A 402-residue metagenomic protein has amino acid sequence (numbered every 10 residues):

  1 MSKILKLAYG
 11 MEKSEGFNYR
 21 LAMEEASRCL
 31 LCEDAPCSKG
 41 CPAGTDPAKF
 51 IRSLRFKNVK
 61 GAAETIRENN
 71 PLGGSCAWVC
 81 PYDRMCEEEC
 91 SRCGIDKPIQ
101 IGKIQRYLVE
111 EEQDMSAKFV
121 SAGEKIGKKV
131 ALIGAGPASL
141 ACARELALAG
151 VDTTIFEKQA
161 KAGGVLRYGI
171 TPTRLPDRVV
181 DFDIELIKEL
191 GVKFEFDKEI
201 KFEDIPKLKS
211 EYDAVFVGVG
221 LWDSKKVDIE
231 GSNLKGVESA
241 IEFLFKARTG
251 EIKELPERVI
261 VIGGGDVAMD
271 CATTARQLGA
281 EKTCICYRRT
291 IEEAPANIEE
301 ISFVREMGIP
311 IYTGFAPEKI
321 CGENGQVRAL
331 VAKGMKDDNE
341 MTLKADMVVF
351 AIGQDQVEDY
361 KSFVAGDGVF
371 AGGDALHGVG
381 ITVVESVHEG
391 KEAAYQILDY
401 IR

Functional and structural regions predicted by a protein language model:
M1-K129, D177, V215-L234, G322-V327 (+4 more regions): Ferredoxin-type iron-sulfur electron-transfer modules and their immediate structural context
S27, D34, L132-F156, E195-K207 (+5 more regions): Rossmann-like dinucleotide/flavin-binding elements
K129-I133, D181-I229, K319-L330, M347-V349 (+1 more regions): Feature captures the FAD/FMN-dependent oxidoreductase FAD-binding
A141-L148, F156, R167, L175-I184 (+7 more regions): Hydrophobic, small-residue-rich alpha-helical packing segments that form membrane-like cores
D152-I155, Q159-F196, A247, A272-K319: Rossmann-like dinucleotide-binding cores of NAD(P)H-dependent redox enzymes
E230-L244: ANL superfamily adenylate-forming
A332-D338: A Trp-anchored, charged/polar loop motif used as the substrate-binding/catalytic surface of acyl/ester-handling
